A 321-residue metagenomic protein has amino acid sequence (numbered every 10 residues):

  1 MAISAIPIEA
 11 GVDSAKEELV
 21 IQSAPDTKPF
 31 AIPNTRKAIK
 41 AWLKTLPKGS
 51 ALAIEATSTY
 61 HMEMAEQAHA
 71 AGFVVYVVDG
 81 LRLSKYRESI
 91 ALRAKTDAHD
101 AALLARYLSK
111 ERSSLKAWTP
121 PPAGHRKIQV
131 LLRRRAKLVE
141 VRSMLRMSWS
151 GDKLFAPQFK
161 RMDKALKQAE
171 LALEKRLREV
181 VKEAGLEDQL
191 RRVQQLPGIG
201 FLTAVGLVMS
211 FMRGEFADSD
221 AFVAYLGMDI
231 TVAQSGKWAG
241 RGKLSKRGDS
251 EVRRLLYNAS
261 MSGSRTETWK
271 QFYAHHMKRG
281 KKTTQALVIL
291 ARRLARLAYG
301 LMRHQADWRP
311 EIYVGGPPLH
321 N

Functional and structural regions predicted by a protein language model:
A2, Y76-L196, V205: Long, charge-rich intrinsically disordered scaffolds of nucleic-acid metabolism proteins
A2-A24, L104, V205-G206: Gly/Thr-rich phosphate-binding beta-strand-loop-beta motif of the actin/hexokinase/Hsp70
P25-I54: Nucleic-acid-processing active sites and adjacent nucleic-acid-binding tracks, predominantly divalent metal-dependent
A53-M64: Acidic, metal-coordinating catalytic cores used for nucleic-acid/nucleotide bond scission and strand-transfer chemistry
I90, K116-Q129, G151, G240-L244 (+1 more regions): Short, solvent-exposed helix-loop connector elements
F201, G206-T283, L319-N321: Phosphate-backbone recognition surface of nucleic-acid-processing proteins
E267-N321: Acidic, carboxylate-rich catalytic segments that either coordinate divalent cations
